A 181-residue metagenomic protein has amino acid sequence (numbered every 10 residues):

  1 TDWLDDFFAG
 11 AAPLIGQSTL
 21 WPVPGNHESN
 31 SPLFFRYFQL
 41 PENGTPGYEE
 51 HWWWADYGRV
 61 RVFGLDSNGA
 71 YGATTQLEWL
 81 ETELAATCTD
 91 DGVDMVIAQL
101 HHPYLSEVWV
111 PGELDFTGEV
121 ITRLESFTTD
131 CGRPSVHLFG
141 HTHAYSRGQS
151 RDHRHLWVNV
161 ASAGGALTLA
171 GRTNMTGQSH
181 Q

Functional and structural regions predicted by a protein language model:
D2-D91, V110-V136, A144-Q181: Extended active-site neighborhood of metal-dependent phosphoesterases/phosphodiesterases
P24, D94-V108: Active-site segments of SGNH/GDSL-like serine hydrolases that catalyze O-acetyl group transfer/hydrolysis on lipids
A98-Y104, H137-Y145: Histidine-centered catalytic micro-motifs
